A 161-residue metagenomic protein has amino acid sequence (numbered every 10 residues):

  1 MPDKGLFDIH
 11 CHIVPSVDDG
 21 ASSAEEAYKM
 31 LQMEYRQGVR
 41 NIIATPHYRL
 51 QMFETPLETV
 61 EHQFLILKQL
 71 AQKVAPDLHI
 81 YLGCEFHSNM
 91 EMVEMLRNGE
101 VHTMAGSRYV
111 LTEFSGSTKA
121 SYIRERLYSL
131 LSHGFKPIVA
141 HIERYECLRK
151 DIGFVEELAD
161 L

Functional and structural regions predicted by a protein language model:
M1-D77, E156: An N-terminally biased module of ancient metal coordination in phosphate/nucleic-acid-related enzymes
E54-L161: Extended substrate/RNA-proximal surfaces in nucleic-acid metabolism proteins
